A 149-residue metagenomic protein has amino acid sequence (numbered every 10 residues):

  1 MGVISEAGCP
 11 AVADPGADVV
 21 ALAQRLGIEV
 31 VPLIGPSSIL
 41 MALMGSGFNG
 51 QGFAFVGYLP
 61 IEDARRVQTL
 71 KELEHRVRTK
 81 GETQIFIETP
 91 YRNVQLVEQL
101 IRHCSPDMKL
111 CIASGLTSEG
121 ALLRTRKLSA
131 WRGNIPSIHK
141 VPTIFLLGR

Functional and structural regions predicted by a protein language model:
M1, T79-R149: A contiguous loop/helix-start segment that scaffolds small-molecule binding in enzyme catalytic cores
M1-P15: Ordered, amphipathic secondary-structure segments that act as subunit-interaction surfaces in large macromolecular
S5, P32-G35, F86, I112: General beta-strand structural signal in soluble alpha/beta enzymes
E6-A7, P36, Y58, G115-L116 (+1 more regions): Fold-independent oxyanion-binding glycine-rich loops and adjacent beta-strand/coil segments at enzyme active sites
C9, A13, L59, D63 (+1 more regions): Conserved phosphate/pyrophosphate-binding and hydrolysis machinery centered on Walker-type P-loop NTPases, extending
P10, I39, E119: Flexible, glycine-rich phosphate/dinucleotide-binding loops and adjacent beta-alpha linkers at cofactor/substrate
V12-D14, A42, L96-V97, L122: Short glycine-/acidic-enriched loop or helix-start segments at secondary-structure transitions that form or flank
D14-R76: Class I SAM-dependent methyltransferase SAM-binding "motif I" and its flanking Rossmann-like core
